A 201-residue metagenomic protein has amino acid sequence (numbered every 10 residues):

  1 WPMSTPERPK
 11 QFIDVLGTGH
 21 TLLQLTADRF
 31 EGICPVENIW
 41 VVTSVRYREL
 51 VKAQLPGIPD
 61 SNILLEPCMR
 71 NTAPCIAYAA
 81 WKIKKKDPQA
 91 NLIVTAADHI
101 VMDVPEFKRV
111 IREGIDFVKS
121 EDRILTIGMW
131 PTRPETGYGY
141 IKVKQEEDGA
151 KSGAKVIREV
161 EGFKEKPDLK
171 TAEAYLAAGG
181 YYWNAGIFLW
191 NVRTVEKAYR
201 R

Functional and structural regions predicted by a protein language model:
P2, P6-P9, D14-A96, M102-R112: Conserved N-terminal catalytic core of the sugar/cofactor nucleotidyltransferase
V104-R201: Conserved core of the sugar-phosphate nucleotidyltransferase
